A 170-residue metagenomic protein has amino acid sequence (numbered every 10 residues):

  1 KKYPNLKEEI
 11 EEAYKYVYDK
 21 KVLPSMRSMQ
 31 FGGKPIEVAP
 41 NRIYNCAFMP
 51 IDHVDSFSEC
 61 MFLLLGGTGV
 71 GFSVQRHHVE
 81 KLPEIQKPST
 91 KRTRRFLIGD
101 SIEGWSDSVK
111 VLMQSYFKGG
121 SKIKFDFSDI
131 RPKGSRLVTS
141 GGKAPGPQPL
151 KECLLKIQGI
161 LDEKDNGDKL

Functional and structural regions predicted by a protein language model:
K1-L170: Extended catalytic cores of very large enzyme megasubunits
